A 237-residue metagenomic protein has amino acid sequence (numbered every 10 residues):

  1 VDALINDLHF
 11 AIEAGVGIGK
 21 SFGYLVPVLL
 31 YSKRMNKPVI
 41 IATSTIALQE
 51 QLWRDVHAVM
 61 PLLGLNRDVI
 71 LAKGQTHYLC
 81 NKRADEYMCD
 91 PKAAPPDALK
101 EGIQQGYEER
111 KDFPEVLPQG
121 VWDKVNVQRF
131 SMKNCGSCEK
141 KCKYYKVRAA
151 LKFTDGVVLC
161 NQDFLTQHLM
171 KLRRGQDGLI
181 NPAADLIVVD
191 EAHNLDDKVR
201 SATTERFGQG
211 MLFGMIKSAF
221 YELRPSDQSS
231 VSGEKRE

Functional and structural regions predicted by a protein language model:
D2, S21-M35, D55-V59: Walker A/P-loop NTP-binding motif
D2-L4, L186: DEDD superfamily 3′-5′ metal-dependent exonuclease/proofreading module
D7-Y24: Walker A/P-loop
H9, K37, P182-A183: Alpha-helical hydrophobic/aromatic positions enriched in membrane-embedded helices and signal peptides
Y24, L30, A47-E50, R54 (+2 more regions): Signature of the SF2 helicase/ATPase Hel1-core->accessory helical subdomain module
M35-V158, Q162-T166, R224-G233: A substrate-engagement module of RecA-like helicase motors
